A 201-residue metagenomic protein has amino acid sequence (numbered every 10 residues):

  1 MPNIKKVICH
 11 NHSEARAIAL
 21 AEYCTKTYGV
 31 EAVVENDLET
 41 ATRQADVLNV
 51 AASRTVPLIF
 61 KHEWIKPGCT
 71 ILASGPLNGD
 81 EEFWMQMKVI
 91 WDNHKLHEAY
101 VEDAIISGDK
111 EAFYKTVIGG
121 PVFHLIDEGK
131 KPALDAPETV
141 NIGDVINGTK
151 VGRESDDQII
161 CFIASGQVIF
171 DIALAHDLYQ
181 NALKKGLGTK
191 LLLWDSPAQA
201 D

Functional and structural regions predicted by a protein language model:
M1-Y28: NAD(P)-binding Rossmann-fold cofactor-contacting core
I4, K66-C69, Q86-M87: A short helix->loop->beta-strand "cap" motif at the edges of active sites that frequently abuts
Y28-Q44, F60: Short acidic low-complexity segments
A41-R43, I65, F83-W84: A short, aliphatic-rich alpha-helical micro-motif
A52-R54, G75-P76, H94: Short glycine-/small-residue-rich Rossmann-like dinucleotide-binding loops
T55-T70: Rossmann-fold NAD(P) dinucleotide-binding segment
V56-L58, G79-D80, E98: Short glycine-rich, flexible loops that bind phosphorylated cofactors or substrates
E82-A200: Adenosine-phosphate binding glycine-rich loop
